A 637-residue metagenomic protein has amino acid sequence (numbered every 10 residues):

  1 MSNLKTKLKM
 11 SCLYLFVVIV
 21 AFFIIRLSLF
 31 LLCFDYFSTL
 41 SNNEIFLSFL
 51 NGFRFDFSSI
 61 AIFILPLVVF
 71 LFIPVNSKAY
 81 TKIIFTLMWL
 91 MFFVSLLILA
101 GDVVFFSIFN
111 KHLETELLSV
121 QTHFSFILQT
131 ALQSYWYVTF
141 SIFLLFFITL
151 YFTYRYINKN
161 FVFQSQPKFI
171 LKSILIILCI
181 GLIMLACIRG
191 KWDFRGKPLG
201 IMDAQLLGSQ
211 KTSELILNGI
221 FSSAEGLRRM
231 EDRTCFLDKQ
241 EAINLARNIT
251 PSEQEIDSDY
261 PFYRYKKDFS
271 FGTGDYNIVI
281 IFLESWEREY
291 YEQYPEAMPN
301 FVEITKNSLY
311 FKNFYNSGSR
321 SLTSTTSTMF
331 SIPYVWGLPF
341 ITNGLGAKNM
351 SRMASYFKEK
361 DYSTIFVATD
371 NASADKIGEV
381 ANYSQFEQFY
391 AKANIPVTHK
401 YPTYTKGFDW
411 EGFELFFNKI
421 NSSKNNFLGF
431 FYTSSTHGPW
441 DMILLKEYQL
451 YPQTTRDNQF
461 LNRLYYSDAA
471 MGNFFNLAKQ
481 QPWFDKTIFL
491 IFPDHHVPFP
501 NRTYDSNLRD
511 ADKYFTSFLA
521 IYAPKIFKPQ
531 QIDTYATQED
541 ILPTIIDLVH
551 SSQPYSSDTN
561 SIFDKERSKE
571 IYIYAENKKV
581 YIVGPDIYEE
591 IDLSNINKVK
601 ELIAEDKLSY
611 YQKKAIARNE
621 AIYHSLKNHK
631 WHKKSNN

Functional and structural regions predicted by a protein language model:
S2-T234: Transmembrane and membrane-interface helices of multi-pass, inner-membrane envelope-modifying transferases
A21, F124, L217-I220, K239-I243 (+4 more regions): Alpha-helix initiation and N-capping motif
S59, T81, N110, Q129 (+8 more regions): Glycine-centered secondary-structure boundary/capping sites
I73-T81, N110, E114-F124, L128-L132 (+9 more regions): Short amphipathic alpha-helical patches
K82-I83, T234-L245, I341-L345, D558-N560: Short alpha-helical "patches" and their helix-cap loops
Q205-T212, I216-K267, G274, K306 (+1 more regions): The feature marks either
P251-N637: Solvent-exposed soluble domains appended to multi-pass membrane proteins
